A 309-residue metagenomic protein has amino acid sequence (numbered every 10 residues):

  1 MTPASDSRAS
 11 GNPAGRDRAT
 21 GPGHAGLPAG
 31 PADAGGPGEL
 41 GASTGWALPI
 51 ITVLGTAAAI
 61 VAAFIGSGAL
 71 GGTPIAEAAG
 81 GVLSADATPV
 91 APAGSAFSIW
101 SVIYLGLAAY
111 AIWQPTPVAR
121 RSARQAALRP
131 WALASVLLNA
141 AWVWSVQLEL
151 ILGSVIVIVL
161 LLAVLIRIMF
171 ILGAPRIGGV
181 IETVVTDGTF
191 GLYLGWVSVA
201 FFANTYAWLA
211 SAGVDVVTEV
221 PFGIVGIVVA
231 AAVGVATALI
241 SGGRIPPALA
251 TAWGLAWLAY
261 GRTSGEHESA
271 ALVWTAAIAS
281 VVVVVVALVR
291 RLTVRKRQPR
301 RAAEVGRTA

Functional and structural regions predicted by a protein language model:
P37-V53, W100: N-terminal membrane topogenic signal
L54-V61, W131-W142, I158-I168, T186-N204: Alpha-helical transmembrane segments of multi-pass integral membrane proteins
T56-I75: Alpha-helical transmembrane segments of multi-pass membrane proteins
V82-I99, V184-G191, G213-F222: Short aromatic-rich membrane-water interface segments that cap or initiate transmembrane helices in multi-pass membrane
A91-A96, V216-V233, G243, A259-V285: Membrane-interface transmembrane-helix boundary segments in multi-pass integral membrane proteins
T116-P117, F170-R176, A287-E304: Membrane-interface capping segments at transmembrane-helix boundaries
A141-V155, A212-V217, L239-S241, T263-A270: Membrane-interface helix caps and helix-loop-helix hairpins in membrane proteins
P246-A256: Central hydrophobic cores of alpha-helical transmembrane segments in multi-pass integral membrane proteins
